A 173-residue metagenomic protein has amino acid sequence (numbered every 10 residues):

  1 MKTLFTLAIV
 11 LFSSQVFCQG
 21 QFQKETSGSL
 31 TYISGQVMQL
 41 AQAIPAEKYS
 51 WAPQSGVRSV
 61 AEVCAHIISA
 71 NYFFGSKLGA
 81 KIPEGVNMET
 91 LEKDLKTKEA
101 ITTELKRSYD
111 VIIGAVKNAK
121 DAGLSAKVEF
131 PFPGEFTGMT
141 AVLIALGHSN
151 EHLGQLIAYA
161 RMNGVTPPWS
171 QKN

Functional and structural regions predicted by a protein language model:
M1-Q21: Bacterial Sec-dependent N-terminal signal peptides
S14, A115, A119, Y159: Mid-sequence acidic-hydrophobic segments that form the walls of catalytic/ligand-binding cavities or oligomerization
F17-K24, K93-T97, I101, R161-N173: Iron-associated oxidoreductase/ferritin-like identity signal
Q19-K24, A52-A65, E99-D110: Short charge-dense sequence patches
S27-T31, G35-M38, A46-E89, E129-N173: Short, contiguous alpha-helical
L40, K93-E129, T137-S149: Acidic/histidine-rich alpha-helical segments that form the ligand environment of transition-metal centers
A43: Short, polar/acidic, helix-capping and beta-turn segments at strand->helix junctions that line the mouths
